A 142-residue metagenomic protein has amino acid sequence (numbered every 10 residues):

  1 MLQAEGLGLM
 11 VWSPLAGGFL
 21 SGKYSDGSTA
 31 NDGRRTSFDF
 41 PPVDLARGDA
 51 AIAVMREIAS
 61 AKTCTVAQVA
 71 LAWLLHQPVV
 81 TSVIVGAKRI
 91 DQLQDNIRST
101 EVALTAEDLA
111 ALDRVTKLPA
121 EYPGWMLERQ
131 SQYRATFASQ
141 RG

Functional and structural regions predicted by a protein language model:
M1-D32, T65: Aromatic-lined glycan-binding groove of carbohydrate-active enzymes
A4, A30-A61, H76-V80, Q94-G142: Terminal-tail/helix-coil boundary detector
A16-G17, H76, R89-I90: Short, solvent-exposed loop/turn segments at secondary-structure junctions
F19, Q92-D95: Phosphate- and divalent-cation-binding pockets in alpha/beta enzyme and binding domains that engage nucleotide-derived
V69: Glycine/threonine-rich phosphate-binding loop and adjacent beta-strand/alpha-helix elements that clamp
A72-W73: Hydrophobic, secondary-structure "cap" segments at the distal end of domains
T81-Q92: Glycine-rich phosphate-binding active-site loops on the catalytic face of alpha/beta enzymes
